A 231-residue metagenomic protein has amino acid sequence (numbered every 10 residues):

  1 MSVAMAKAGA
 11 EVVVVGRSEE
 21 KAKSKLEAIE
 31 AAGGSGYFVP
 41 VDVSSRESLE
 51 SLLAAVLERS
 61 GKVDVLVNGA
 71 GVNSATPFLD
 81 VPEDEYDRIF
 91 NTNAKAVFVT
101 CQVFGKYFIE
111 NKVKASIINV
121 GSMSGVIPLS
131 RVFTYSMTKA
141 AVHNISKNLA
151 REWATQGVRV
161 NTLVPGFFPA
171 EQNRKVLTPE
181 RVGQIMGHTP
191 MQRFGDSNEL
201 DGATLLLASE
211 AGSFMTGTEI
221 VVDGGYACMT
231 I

Functional and structural regions predicted by a protein language model:
S2, V81, P128-S136, N148 (+1 more regions): Active-site loop-to-helix junction immediately N-terminal to the catalytic Tyr of the SDR YXXXK motif in Rossmann-fold
V67, A154-R159, M215-G217: Short, small/polar-rich loop/turn modules that mediate ligand/substrate recognition or access, typified
P77-F78, P82-F90, N173, I185: Substrate-binding pocket helix/loop in short-chain dehydrogenase/reductase
C101, T138, S146: Active-site helix of classical SDR
K106, R151-T155, S213: Alpha-helical segment proximal to the catalytic Tyr-Lys
S122: Residue(s) in the substrate-gating loop at a strand-loop-helix junction that position the organic substrate next
I127, L205, T216-I231: Short C-terminal tail/terminal secondary-structure segment of NAD(P)H-dependent dehydrogenase/reductase domains
